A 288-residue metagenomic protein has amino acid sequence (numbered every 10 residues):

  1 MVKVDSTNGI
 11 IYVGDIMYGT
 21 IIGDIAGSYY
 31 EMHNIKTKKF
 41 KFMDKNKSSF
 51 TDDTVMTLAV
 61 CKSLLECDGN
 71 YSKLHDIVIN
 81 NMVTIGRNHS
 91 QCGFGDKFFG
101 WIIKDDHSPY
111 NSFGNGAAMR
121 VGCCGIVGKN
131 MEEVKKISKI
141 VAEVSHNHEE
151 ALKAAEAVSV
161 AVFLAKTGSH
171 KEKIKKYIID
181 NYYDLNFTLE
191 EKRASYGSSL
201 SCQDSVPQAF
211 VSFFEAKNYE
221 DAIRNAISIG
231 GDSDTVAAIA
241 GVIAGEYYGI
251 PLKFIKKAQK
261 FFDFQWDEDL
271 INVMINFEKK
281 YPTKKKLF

Functional and structural regions predicted by a protein language model:
M1-F288: Structured, active/binding-site neighborhoods that engage oxygen-rich ligands
